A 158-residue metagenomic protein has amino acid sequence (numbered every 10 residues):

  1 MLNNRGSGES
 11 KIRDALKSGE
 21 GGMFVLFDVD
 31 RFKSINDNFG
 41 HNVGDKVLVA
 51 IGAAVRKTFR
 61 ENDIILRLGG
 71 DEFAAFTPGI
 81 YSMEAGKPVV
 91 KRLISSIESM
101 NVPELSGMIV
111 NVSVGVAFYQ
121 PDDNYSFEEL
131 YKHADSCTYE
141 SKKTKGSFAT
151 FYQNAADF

Functional and structural regions predicted by a protein language model:
M1-M23, D30-R60, L66-G70, A74-A75 (+3 more regions): Conserved long alpha-helical elements within nucleotide-processing catalytic cores of c-di-GMP signaling and class III
F24, F73, V112-V116: A structural signal for short, well-ordered beta-strand segments
D37, F76-Y81, E98, Y119-Q120: Residue-level recognition of strand-loop junctions within catalytic nucleotide-signaling folds
R67, I97-S113, K142: Catalytic core regions of nucleotide second-messenger enzymes
E84-G86, S96, M100-E104, K145-F158: Inter-domain helical "communication" segments and dimerization helices that couple sensory or membrane-embedded modules
K91, Y119-G146, A156-D157: Catalytic-core segments of nucleotide cyclases and related cyclic-nucleotide turnover enzymes
